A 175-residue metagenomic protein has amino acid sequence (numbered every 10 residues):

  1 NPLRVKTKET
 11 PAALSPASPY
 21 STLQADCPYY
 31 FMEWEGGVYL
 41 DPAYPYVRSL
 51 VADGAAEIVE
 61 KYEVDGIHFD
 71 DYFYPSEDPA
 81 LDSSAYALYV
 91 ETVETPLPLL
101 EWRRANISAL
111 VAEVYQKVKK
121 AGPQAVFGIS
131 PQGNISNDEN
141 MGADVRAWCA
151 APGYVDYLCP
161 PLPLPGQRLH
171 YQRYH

Functional and structural regions predicted by a protein language model:
N1-K61: Active-site-adjacent "subsite" loops/lids of carbohydrate-active enzymes
N1-L3, F69-Y74, Q132-N134, P163-P165: Active-site beta-loop-alpha junctions enriched in small/polar residues
K6-A12, D70, D78-L81, N140-M141: Short, solvent-exposed loop/turn and secondary-structure capping segments
D26-C27, F31, E35-V38, Y72 (+1 more regions): Active-site histidine-acidic residue metal-binding/catalytic motifs, centered on HxH/HExxH-like signatures
V51, I58, I67-D70, V118 (+2 more regions): Conserved, mostly hydrophobic/aromatic
E60-E63, A121: Secondary-structure transition into beta-strands, especially the periplasmic turns and strand N-termini that construct
E63-V64, V155: A structural motif
D78-H175: Glycoside hydrolase catalytic-domain groove-lining segments
